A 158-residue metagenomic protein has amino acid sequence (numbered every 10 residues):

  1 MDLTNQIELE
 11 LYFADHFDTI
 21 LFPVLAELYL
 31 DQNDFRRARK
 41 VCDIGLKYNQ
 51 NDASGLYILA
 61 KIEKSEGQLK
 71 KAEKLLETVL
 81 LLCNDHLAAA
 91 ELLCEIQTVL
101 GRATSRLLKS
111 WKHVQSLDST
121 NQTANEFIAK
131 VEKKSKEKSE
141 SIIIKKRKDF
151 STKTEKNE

Functional and structural regions predicted by a protein language model:
M1-Q32, K40, K47-N51, K70-E158: Intrinsically disordered, low-complexity, charge-biased linker/tail regions
I44-K61, S65: Acidic (E/D-rich), amphipathic helical modules within compact regulatory domains
